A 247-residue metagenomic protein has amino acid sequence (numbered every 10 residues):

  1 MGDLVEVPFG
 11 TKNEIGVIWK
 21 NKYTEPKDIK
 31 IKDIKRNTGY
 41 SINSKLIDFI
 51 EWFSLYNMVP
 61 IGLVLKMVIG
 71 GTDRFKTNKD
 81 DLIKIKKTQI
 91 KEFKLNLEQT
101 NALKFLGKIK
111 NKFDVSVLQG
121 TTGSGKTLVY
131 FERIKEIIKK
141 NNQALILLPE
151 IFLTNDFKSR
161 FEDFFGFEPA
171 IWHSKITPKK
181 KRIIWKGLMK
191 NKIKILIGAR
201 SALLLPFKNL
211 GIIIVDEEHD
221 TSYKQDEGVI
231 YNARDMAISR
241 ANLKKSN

Functional and structural regions predicted by a protein language model:
M1-N247: Accessory, non-ATPase domains that flank or precede helicase/AAA+ motor cores in DNA-metabolism machines
